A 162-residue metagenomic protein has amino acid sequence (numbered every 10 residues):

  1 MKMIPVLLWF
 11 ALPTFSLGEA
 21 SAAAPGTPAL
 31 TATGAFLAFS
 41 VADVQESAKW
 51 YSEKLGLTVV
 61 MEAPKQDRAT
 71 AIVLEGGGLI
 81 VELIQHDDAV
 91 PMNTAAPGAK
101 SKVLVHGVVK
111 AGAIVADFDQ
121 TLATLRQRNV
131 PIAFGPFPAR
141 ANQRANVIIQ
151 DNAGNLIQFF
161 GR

Functional and structural regions predicted by a protein language model:
P5-G18: Bacterial N-terminal signal peptides
S21-A35, T58-A113, L122-Q150, G161-R162: Vicinal oxygen chelate
S47, Y51-S52, L125, G154: Conserved active-site tyrosine of GNAT-family acetyltransferases
N155-G161: Short, low-complexity, Pro/Ser/Thr/Gly-rich segments in the mature regions of secreted, periplasmic
